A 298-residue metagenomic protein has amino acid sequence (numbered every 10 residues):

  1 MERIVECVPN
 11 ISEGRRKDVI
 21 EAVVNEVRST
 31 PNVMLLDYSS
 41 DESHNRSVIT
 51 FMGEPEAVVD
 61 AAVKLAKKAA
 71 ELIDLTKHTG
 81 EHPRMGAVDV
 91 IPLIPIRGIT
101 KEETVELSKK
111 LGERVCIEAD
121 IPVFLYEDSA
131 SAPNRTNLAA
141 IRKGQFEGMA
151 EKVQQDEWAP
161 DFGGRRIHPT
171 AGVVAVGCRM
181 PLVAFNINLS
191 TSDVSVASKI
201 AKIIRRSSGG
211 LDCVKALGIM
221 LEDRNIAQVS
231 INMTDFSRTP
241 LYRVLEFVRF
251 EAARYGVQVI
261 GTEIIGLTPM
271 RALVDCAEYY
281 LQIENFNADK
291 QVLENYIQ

Functional and structural regions predicted by a protein language model:
M1-Q298: Long, contiguous binding/interaction regions
